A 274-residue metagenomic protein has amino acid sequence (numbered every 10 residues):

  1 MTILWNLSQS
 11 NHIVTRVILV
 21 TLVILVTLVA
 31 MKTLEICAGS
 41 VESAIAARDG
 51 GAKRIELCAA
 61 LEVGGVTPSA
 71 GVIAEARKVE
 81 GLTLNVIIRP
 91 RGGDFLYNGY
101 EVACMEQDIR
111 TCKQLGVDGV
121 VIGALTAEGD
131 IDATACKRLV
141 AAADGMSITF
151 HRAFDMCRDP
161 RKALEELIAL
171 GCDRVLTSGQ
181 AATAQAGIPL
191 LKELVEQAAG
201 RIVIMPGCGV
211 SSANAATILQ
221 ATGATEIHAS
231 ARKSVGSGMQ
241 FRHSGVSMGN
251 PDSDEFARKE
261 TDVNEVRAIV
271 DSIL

Functional and structural regions predicted by a protein language model:
M31-G39, I88-C104, T149-D159: Active-site mouth loops of central-metabolism enzymes
K32-I36, I55-L57, L84-I88, V120-I122 (+4 more regions): Hydrophobic faces of well-ordered beta-strands that scaffold small-molecule active sites in alpha/beta enzyme cores
E42, E62-E80, L125-A142, C157-K162 (+3 more regions): Active-site-adjacent beta->alpha loops and helix N-cap segments on the catalytic face of soluble alpha/beta enzymes
E42-A44, Y97-Q107, R158-L170, V210-T225 (+1 more regions): Catalytic cores of alpha/beta
G50-I55, E80-L82, G116-G119, A142-M146 (+3 more regions): Glycine-enriched alpha-helix->loop->beta-strand junction motifs that scaffold or abut catalytic
E56-G65, T111, L115-A127, C172-Q185 (+1 more regions): Glycine-rich phosphate-binding active-site loops on the catalytic face of alpha/beta enzymes
G65-G92, A133-R152, I188-S211, S253-L274: Alpha-helix-loop-beta-strand connector modules within alpha/beta enzyme cores
A76, L82-C136: Glycine/small-residue-rich loop that forms an oxyanion/phosphate-binding "nest" at active or ligand-binding sites
